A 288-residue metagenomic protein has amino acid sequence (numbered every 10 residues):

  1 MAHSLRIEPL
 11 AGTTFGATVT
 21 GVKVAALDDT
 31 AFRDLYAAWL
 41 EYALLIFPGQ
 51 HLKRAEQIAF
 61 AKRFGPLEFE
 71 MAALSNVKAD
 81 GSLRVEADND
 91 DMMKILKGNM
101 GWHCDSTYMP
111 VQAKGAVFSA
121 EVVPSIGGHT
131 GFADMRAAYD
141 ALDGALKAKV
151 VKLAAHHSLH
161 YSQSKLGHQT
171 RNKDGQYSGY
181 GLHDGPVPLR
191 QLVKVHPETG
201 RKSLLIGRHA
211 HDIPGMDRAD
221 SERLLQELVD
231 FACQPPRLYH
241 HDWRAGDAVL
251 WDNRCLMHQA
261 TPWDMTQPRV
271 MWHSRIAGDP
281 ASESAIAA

Functional and structural regions predicted by a protein language model:
A2-L250, R254-A288: Fe(II)/2-oxoglutarate oxygenase catalytic core
